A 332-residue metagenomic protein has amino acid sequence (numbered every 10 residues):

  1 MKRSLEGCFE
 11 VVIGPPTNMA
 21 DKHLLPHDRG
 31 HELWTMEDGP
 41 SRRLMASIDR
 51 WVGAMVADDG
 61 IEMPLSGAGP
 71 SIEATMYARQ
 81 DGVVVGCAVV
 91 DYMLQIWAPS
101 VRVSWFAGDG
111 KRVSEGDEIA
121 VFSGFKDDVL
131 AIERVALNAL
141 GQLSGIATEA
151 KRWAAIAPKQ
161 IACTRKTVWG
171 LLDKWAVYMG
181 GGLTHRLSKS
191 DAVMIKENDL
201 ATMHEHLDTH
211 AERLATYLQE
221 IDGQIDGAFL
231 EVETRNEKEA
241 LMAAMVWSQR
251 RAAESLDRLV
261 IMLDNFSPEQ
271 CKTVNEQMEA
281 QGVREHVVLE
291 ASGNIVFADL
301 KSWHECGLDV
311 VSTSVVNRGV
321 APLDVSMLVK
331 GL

Functional and structural regions predicted by a protein language model:
R3-R258, K272-T273, Q277, V287-A291 (+3 more regions): Acidic/glycine-rich phosphate/pyrophosphate-binding loops and surrounding catalytic core that coordinate Mg2+
N265, G293, V315: Short secondary-structure boundary segments
R284: Conserved H-loop
I295, V316-N317, V329: Hydrophobic pocket-lining residues within nucleotide cofactor-binding pockets
S326-L332: Active-site loop ensemble at the mouth of alpha/beta enzyme cores that anchors a bound cofactor
